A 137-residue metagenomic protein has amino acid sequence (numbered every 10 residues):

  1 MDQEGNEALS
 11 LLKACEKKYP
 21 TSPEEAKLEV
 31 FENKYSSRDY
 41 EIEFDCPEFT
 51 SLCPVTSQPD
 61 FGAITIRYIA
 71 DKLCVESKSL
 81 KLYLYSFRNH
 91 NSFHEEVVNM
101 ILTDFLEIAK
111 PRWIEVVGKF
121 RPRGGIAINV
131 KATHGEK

Functional and structural regions predicted by a protein language model:
M1-K137: N-terminal intrinsically disordered, cationic/polar leader segments that include organellar targeting peptides
